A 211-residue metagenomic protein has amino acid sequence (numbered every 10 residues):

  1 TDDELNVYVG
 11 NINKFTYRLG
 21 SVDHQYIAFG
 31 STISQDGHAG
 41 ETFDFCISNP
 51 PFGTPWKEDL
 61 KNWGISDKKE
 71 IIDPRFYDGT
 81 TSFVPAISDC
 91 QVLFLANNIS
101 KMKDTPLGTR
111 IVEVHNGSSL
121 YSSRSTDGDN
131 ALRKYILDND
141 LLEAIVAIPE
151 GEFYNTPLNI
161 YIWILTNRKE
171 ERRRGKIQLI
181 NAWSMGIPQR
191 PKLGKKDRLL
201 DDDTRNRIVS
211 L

Functional and structural regions predicted by a protein language model:
T1-D2: Conserved SAM-binding loop of SAM-dependent methyltransferases across substrates and taxa, primarily the Class I
L5, Q25, I177: Short, conserved active-site loop motifs that form the nucleotide-linked donor/cofactor pocket
N6-N11: Conserved SAM-binding motif I beta-strand of class I
I12-E41: S-adenosyl-L-methionine
D36, G40-L211: A conserved structural/catalytic subdomain of Rossmann-like adenosyl-cofactor enzymes
